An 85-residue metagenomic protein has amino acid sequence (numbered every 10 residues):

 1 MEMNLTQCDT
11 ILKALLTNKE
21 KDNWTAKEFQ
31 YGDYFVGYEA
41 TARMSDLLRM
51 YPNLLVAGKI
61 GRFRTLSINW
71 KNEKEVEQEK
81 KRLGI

Functional and structural regions predicted by a protein language model:
M1-A14, E79, L83-G84: Short alpha-helical segments that sit at the start of domains
E2, A26, Y38: Basic nucleic-acid-binding interfaces
E2-N4, M44, L48-K80: DNA-binding patch around the recognition helix
D9-L12, K27, T41: Short amphipathic alpha-helical segments
K13-L16, S45: Surface-exposed alpha-helical segments enriched in charged/polar residues
L15-N18, W70-K71: Short regulatory "switch" loops immediately downstream of catalytic or recognition motifs within protein catalytic
E20-G32: Short acidic, hydrophobic short linear motifs in intrinsically disordered regions
Y31-R43, G58-I60: Short, positively charged loop/turn segments that connect secondary-structure elements
